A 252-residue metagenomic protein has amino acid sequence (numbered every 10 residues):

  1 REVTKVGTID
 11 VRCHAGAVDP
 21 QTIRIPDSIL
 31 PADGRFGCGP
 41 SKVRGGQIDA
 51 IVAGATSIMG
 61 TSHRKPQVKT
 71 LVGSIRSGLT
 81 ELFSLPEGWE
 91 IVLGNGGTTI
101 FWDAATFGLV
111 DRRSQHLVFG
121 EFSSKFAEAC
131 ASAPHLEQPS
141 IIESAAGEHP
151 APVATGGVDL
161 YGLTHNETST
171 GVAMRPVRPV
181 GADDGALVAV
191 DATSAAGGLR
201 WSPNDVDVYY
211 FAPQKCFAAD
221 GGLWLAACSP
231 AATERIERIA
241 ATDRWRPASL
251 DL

Functional and structural regions predicted by a protein language model:
R1-I9: Extreme N-terminal basic, low-complexity initiation segments that serve as generic localization/processing leaders
G16-S62: N-terminal "arm"/small-domain region of PLP-dependent enzymes with the aminotransferase-like
K42, Q214-L252: Active-site C-terminal subdomain of aminotransferase-like
A55-A104, E121, K125-A131: Conserved N-terminal alpha-helix of the aminotransferase class I/II PLP-enzyme fold
T99-I100, A104-Y161: PLP-dependent aminotransferase-like
E143-G197, V208: Active-site phosphate-binding strand-loop segment of PLP-dependent enzymes
P203-Q214: Conserved active-site segment immediately N-terminal to the catalytic lysine that forms the internal aldimine
